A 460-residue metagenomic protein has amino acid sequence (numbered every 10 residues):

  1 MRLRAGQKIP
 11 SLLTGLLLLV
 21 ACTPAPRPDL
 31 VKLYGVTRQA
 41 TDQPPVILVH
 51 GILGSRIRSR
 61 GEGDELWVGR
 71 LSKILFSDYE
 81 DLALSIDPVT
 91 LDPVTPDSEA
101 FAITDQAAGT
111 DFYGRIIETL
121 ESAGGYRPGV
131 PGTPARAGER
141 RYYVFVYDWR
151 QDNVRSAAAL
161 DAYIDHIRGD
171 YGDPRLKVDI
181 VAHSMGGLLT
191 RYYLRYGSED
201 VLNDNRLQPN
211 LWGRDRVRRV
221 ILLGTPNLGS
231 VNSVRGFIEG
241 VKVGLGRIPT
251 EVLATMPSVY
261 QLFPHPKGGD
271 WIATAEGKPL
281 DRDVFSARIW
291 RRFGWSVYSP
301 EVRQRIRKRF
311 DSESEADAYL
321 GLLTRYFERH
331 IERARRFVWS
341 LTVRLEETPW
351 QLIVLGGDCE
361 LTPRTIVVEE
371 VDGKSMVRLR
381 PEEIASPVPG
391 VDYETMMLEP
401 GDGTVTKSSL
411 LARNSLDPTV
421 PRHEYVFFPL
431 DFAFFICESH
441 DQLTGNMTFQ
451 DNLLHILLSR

Functional and structural regions predicted by a protein language model:
R2, G109, V252, R282 (+6 more regions): Intrinsic-disorder-associated interaction segments
R2-L12: Bacterial N-terminal signal peptides that target proteins for export
L3-R4, F76, R292-F293, R309: Short, aromatic- and cysteine-enriched interfacial helices/patches that mediate contacts at lipid membranes
P10-A21: Bacterial N-terminal signal peptides
V20-V181, M185-P266, D270-F285, I289 (+3 more regions): N-terminal non-catalytic accessory region
K278-F293, V297-Y298, V302, I306 (+1 more regions): Serine-hydrolase catalytic core
R307-R460: C-terminal subdomain of alpha/beta-hydrolase-fold enzymes, centered on the catalytic histidine and its supporting
